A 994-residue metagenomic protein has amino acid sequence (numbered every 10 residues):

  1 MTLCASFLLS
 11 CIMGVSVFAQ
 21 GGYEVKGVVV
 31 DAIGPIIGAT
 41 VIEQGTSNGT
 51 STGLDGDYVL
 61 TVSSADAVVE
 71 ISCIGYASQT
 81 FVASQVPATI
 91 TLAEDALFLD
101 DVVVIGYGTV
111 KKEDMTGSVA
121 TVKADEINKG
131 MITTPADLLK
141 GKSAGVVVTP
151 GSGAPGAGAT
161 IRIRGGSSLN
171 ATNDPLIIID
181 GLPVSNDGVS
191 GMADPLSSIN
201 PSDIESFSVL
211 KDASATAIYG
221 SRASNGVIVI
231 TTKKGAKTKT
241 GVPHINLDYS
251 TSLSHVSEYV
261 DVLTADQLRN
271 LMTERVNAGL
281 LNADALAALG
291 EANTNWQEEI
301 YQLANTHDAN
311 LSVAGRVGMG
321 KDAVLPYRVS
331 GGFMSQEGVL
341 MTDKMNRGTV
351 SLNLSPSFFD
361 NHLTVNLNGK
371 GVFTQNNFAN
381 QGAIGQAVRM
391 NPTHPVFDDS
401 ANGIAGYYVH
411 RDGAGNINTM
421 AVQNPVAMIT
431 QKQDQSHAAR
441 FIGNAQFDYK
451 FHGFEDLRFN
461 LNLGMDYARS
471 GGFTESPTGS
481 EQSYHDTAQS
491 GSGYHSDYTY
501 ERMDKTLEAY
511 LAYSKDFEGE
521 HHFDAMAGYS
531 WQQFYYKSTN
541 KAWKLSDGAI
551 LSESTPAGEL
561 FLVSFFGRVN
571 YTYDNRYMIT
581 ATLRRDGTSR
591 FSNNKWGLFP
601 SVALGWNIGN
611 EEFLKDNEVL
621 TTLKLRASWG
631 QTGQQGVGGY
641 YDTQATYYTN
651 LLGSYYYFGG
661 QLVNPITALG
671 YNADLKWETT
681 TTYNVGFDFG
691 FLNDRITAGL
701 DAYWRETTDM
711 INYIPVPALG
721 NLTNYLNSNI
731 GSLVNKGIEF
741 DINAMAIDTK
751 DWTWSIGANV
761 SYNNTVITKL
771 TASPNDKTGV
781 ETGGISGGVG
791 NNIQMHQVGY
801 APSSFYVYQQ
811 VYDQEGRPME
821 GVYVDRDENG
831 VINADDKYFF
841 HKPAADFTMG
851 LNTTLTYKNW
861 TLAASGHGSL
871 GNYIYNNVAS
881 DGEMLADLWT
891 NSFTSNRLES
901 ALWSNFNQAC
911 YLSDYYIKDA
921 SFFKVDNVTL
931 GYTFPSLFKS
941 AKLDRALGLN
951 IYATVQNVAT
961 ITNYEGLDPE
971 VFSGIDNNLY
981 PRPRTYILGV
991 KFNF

Functional and structural regions predicted by a protein language model:
M1-V372, N380, A414-I417, I442-G443 (+3 more regions): Short, small/polar-rich motifs associated with maturation and membrane association, primarily at protein termini
I33, A39, V62, D187 (+6 more regions): Short linear motifs in exposed loops
V41, I71, I177, Y571 (+3 more regions): Short aromatic-centered micro-motifs
I127, D174, L289, A304-H307 (+9 more regions): Extracellular/periplasmic, surface-exposed regions of secreted and cell-surface proteins
N246-D248, S252-G290, S728, M745-P843 (+2 more regions): Conserved small-residue
R826-E828, L862-V925: C-terminal beta-barrel architecture of Gram-negative outer-membrane proteins
K842-Y875: Glycine-rich, aromatic-lined ligand/substrate-binding cores of catalytic and carbohydrate-binding domains
